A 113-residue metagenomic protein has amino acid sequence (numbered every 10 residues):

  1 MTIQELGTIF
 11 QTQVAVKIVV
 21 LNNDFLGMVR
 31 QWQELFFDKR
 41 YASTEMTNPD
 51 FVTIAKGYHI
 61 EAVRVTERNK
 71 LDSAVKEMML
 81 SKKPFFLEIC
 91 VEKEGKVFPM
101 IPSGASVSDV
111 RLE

Functional and structural regions predicted by a protein language model:
M1-E113: Thiamine diphosphate
